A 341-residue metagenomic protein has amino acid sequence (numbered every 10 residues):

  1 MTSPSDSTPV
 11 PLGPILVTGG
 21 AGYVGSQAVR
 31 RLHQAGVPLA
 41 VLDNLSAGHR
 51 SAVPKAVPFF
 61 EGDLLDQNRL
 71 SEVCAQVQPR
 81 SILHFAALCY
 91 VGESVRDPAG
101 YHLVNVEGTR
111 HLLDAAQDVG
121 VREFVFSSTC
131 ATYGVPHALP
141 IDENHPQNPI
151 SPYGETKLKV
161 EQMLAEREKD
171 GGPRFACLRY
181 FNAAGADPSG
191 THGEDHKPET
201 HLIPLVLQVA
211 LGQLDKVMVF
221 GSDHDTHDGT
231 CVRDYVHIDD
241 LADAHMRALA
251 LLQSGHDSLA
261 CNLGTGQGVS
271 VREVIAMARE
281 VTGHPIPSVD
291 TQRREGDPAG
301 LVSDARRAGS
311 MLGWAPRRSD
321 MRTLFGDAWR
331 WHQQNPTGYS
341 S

Functional and structural regions predicted by a protein language model:
T2-A186: N-terminal Rossmann-like NAD(P)+-binding domain of SDR-like oxidoreductases, especially those catalyzing
G19, F59-F60, E72, H84 (+9 more regions): Short, flexible active-site loop motifs that bind/organize anionic cofactors or intermediates
G20, G48-R50, G62, G92 (+9 more regions): Glycine-centered small-residue hotspots that permit tight backbone geometry or close packing
R50, F181-L202, G212-R233: Short, flexible, glycine-rich and Lys/Arg-enriched loop motifs at helix boundaries that contact anionic partners
L65, C89, Y101, P198 (+3 more regions): Glycosyltransferase donor-binding loop in the core domain
N68, E72, E107-H111, L158 (+6 more regions): Short, contiguous clusters of charged residues that form electrostatic/catalytic patches at enzyme active sites, used
H102, I150-L158, H192, H196-P204 (+1 more regions): Short-chain dehydrogenase/reductase
L205-S341: C-terminal substrate-binding subdomain of Rossmann-fold SDR/epimerase-dehydratase oxidoreductases
